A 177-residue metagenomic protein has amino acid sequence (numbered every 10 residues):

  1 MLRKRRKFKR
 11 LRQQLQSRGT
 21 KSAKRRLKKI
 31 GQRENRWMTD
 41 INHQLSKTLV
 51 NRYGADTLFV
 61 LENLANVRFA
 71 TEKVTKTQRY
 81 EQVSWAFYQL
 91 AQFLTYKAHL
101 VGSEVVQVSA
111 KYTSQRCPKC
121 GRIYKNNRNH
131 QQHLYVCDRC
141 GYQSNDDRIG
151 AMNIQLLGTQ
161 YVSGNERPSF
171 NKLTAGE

Functional and structural regions predicted by a protein language model:
M1-E177: Positively charged, helix-rich recognition surfaces that bind polyanionic ligands
